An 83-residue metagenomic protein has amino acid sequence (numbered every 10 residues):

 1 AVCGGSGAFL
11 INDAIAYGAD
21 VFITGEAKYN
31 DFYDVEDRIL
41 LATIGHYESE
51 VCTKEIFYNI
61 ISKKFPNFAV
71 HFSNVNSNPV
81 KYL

Functional and structural regions predicted by a protein language model:
A1-L83: Active-site catalytic microenvironments in core metabolic enzymes, especially phosphate/sugar-handling
